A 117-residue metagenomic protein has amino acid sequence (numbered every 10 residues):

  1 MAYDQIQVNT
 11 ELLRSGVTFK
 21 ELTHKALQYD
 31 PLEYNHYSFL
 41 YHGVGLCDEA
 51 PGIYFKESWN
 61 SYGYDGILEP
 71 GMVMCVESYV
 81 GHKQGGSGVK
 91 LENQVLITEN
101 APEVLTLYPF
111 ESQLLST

Functional and structural regions predicted by a protein language model:
M1-T117: Active-site neighborhoods and metal-handling regions in enzymes and metal-associated proteins
